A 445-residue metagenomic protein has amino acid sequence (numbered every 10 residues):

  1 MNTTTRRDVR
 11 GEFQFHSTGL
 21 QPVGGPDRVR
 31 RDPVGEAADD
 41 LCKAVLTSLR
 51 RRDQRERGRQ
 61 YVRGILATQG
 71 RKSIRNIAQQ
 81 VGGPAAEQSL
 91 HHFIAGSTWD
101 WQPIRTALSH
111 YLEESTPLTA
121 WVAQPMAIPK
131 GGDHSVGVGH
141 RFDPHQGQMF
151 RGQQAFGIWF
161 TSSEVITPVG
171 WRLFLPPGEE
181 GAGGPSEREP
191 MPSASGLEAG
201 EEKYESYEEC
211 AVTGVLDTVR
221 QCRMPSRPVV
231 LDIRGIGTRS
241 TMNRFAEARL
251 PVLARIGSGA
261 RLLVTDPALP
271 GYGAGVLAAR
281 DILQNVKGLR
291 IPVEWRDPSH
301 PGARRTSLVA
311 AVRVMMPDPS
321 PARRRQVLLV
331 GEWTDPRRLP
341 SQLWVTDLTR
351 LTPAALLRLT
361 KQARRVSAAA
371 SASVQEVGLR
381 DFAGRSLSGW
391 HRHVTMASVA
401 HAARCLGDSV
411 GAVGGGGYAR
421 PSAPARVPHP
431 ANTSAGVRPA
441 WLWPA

Functional and structural regions predicted by a protein language model:
N2-D40, V45-Q54, L175, L269-P317 (+2 more regions): A short, flexible helix-boundary coil/loop motif
C42-Q102, T106, V229, A403 (+2 more regions): Short, positively charged, Gly/Tyr-enriched micro-motifs that form contact patches at catalytic or ligand/partner
I77, T119-P129, I158, R227-I236 (+4 more regions): Short, conserved catalytic/metal-binding motifs centered on acidic residues
T98-G178: Active-site-proximal, Lys/Arg-enriched surface segment that forms a nucleic-acid-binding/basic interface patch
Q146-C222, P340-S341: Electropositive, glycine- and tryptophan-enriched low-complexity nucleic-acid-binding patches
I166-T167, W171, E179-E180, G257 (+1 more regions): An anionic, glycine-rich sequence signature occurring as long contiguous blocks
P192-T265: Domain-level cores of phosphate- or acyl-group-handling catalytic modules
R350-A383: Short amphipathic alpha-helical "interface-anchor" segments enriched in bulky aromatics
